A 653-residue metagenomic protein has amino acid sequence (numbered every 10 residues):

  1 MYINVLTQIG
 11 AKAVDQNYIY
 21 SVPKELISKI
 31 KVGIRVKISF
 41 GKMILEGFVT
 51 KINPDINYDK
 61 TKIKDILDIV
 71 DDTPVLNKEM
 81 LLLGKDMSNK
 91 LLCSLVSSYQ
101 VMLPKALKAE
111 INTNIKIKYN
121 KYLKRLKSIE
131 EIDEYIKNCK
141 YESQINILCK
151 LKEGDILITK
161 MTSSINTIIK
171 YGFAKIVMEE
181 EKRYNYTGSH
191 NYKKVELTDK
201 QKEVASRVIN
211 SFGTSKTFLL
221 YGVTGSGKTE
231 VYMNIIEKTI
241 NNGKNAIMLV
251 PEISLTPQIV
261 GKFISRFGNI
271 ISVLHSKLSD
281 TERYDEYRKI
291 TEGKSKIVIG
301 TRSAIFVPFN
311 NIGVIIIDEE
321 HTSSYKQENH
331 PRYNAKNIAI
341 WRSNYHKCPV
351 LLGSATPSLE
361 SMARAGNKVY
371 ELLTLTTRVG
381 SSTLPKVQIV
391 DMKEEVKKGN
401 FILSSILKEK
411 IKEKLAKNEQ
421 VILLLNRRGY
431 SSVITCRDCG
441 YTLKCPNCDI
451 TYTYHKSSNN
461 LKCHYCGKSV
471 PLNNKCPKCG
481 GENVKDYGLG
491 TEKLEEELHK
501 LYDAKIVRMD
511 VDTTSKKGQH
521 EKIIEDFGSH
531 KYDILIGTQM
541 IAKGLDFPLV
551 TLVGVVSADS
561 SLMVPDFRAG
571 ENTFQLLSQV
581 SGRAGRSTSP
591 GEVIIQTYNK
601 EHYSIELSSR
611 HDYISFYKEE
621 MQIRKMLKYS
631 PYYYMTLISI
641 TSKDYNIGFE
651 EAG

Functional and structural regions predicted by a protein language model:
M1-S354, G366-S382: Accessory, non-ATPase domains that flank or precede helicase/AAA+ motor cores in DNA-metabolism machines
S28-V32, Y645-E650: Short, conserved charged micro-motifs
I156-L157, G648-G653: Short, intrinsically disordered, charge-balanced linker/junction segments flanking boundaries in proteins
Y192-T198, K202, T214-F649: Inter-lobe coupling/hinge segments of SF2-like helicase ATPases
